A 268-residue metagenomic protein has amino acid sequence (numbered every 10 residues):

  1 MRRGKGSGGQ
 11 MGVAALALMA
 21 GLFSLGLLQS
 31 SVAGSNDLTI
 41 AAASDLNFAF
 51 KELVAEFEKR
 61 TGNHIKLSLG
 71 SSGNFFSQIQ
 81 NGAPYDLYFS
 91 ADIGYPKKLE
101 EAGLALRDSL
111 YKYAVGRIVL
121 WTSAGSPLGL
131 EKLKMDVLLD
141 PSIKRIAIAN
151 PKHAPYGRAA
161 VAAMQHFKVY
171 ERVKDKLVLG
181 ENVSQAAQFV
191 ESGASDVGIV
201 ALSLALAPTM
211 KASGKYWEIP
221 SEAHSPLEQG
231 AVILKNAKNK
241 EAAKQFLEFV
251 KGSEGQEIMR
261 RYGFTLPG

Functional and structural regions predicted by a protein language model:
R2, G6, L87-F89, G94: Histidine- and aromatic-rich ligand-binding microenvironments
R2-A17: Bacterial N-terminal signal peptides that target proteins for export
G4-K5, F23, S31: Small/flexible residues
A14-G26: Bacterial N-terminal signal peptides
G26-G62, K66-L69, G73, S77-A83 (+4 more regions): Exported/periplasmic ABC-transporter solute-binding proteins
D108: Active-site phosphate-binding/coordination module
